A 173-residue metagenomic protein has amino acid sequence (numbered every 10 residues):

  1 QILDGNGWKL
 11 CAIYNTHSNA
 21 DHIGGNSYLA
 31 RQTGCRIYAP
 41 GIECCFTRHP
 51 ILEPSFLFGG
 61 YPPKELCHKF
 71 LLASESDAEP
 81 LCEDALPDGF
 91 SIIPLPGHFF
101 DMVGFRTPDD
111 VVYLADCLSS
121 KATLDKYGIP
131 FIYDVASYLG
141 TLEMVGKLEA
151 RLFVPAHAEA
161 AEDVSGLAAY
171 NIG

Functional and structural regions predicted by a protein language model:
Q1, G24, L29, T33-Y38 (+3 more regions): A structural signal for the main folded, soluble domain(s) of proteins
I2-E83: Active-site HxH/HxHxD metal-binding segment of metal-dependent hydrolases
E43, E83-P87, H98, E159: Short, solvent-exposed coil/turn elements at secondary-structure transition points
L66-H68, F90-I93: Intrinsically disordered, low-complexity segments enriched in polar/charged residues with Gly/Pro, especially when
D77, L86-S91: Short beta-strand or tight-loop elements that sit immediately N-terminal to catalytic metal-binding acidic residues
S91-Y170: Metallo-beta-lactamase
